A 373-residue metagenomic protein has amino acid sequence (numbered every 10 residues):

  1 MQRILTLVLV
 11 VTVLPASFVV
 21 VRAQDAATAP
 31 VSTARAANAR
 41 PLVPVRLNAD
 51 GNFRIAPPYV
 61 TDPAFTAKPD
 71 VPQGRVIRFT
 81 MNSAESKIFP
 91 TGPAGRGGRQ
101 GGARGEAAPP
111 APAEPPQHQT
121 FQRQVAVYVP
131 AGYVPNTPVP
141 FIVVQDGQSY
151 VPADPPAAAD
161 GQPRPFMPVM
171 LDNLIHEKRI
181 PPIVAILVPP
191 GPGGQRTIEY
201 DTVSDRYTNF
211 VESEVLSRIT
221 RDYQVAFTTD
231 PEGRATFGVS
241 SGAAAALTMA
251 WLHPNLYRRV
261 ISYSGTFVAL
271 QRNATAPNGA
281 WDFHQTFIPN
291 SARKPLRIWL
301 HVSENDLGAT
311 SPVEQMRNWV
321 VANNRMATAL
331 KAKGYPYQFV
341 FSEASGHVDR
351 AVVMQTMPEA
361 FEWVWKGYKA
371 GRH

Functional and structural regions predicted by a protein language model:
M1-I4: Positively charged n-region of N-terminal signal peptides that target proteins for export
T6-S17: Bacterial N-terminal signal peptides
V19-A23: Sec/Tat signal peptide C-region and signal peptidase I cleavage site
Q24-H373: Non-catalytic cap/lid and distal C-terminal segments of serine-dependent acyl enzymes
